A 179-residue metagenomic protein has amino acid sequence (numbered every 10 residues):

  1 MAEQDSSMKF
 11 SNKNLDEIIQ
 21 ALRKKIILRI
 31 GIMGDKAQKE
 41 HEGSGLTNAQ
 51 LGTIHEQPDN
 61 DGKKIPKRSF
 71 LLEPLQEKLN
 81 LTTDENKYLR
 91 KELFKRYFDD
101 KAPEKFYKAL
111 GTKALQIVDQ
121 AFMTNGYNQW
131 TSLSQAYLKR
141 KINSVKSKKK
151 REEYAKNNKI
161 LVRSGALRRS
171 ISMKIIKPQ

Functional and structural regions predicted by a protein language model:
M1-Q179: Short, Lys/Arg-rich flexible segments
